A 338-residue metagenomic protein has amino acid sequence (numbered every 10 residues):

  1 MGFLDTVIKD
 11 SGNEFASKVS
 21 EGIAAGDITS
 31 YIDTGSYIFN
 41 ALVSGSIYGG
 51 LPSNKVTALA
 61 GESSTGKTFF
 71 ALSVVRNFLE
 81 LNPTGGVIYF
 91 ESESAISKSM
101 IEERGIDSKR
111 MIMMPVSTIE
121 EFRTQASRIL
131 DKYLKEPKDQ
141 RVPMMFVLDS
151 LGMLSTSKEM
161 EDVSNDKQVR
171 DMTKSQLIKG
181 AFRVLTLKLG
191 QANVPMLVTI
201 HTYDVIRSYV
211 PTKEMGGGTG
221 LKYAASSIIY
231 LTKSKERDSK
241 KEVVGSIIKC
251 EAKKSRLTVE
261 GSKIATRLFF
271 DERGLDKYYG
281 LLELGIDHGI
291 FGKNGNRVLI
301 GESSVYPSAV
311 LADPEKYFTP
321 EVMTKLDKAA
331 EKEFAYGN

Functional and structural regions predicted by a protein language model:
G2-M111, F122, S127-D131: The Walker A/P-loop phosphate-binding site
V56-A58, G86, P143-V147, P195: Residue-level preference for the first positions of well-ordered beta-strands
I96, L154-S155, V205-I206: Catalytic P-loop NTPase motifs of RecA-like helicase/translocase cores
S117-Q191: Phosphate-binding/switch loop-helix module in NTP-utilizing enzymes
E159, D204-S208, N294-R297: N-terminal cationic and glycine-rich segments that engage phosphates or anionic surfaces
D171-H288: Phosphate-binding/switch region of NTP-binding enzymes
D276-P307: Long, well-ordered amphipathic alpha-helical subdomains in the mid-to-C-terminal portions of large enzyme subunits
N296-N338: Terminal-proximal interaction/regulatory segments of ATP-powered molecular machines
